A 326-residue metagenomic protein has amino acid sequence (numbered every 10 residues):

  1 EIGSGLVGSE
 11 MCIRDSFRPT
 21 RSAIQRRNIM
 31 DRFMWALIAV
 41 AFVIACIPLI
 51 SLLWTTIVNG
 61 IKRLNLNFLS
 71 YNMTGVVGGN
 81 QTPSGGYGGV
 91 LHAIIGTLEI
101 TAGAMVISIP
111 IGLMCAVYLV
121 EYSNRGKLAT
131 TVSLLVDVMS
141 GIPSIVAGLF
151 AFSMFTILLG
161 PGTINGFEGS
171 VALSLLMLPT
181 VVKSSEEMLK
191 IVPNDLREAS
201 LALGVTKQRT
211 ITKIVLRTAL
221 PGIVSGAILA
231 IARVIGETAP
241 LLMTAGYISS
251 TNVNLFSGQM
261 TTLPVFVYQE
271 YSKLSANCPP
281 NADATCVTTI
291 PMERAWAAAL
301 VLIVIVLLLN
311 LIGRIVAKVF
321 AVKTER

Functional and structural regions predicted by a protein language model:
E1-I13: Single conserved hydrophobic/aromatic residue that forms the stacking wall/gate of nucleotide- or nucleobase-binding
R21-L37, T55-A104, Q269-E293: Periplasmic/extracellular loop-to-transmembrane helix junction in inner-membrane transport proteins
I95, E99-I107, I111, C115 (+3 more regions): Hydrophobic alpha-helical transmembrane segments of multipass integral membrane proteins, especially permease/channel
G103-V136, I157, R314-V322: Transmembrane-helix boundary motif in ABC transporter permease subunits
M105, S184, K207-A245: Transmembrane alpha-helices
I111, N124-A129, P193, R197-S225: Amphipathic cytosolic juxtamembrane alpha-helices at the membrane-cytosol interface of multi-pass membrane transporters
D137-L173: Generic hydrophobic transmembrane alpha-helix motif, especially the helices
L241-I303: Interhelical loop and adjacent transmembrane-helix boundary motif in polytopic membrane transport permeases
